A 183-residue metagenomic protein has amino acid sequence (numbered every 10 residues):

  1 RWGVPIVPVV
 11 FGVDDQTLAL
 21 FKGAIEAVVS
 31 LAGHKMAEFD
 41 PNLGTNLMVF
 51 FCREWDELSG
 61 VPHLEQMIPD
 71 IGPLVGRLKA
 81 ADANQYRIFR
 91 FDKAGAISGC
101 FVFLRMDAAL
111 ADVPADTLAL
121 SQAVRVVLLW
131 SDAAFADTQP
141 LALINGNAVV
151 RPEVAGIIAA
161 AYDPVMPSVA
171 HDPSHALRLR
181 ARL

Functional and structural regions predicted by a protein language model:
R1-V13: Acidic/histidine-rich, surface-exposed loop or edge segments in extracytoplasmic proteins
D14-A24, G33-L183: Long, folded non-catalytic interaction modules
V29-L31: Mature extracytoplasmic domains of secretory-pathway proteins
